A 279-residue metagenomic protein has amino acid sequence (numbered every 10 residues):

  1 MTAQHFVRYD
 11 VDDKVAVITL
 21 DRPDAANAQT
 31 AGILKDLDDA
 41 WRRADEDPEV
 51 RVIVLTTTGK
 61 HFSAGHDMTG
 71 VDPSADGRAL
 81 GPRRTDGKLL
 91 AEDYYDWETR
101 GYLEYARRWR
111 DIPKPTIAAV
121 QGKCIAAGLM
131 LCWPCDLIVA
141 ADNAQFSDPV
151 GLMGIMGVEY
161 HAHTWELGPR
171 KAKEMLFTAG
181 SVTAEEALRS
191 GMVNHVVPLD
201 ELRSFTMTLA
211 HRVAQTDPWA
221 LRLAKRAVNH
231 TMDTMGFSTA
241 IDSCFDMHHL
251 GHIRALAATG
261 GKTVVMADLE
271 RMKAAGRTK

Functional and structural regions predicted by a protein language model:
M1-D13, F62, S74, L80 (+5 more regions): C-terminal alpha-helix plus adjacent terminal tail
M1-K60: Conserved CoA-thioester-binding segment of acyl-CoA-metabolizing enzymes
I18, R22, D36-L37, L55 (+5 more regions): Terminal peptide-recognition signature
A25, T57-E104, L152: Glycine- (often His-adjacent) and acidic-residue-rich active-site loop that binds/positions the CoA thioester
I33-D36, G101, L202, C244: Hydrophobic alpha-helical membrane-association signature
L34-D36, T69-P73, G157: Glycine-rich, phosphate-binding/catalytic loops in enzymes
R107-L221: Crotonase-fold acyl-CoA enzyme core
